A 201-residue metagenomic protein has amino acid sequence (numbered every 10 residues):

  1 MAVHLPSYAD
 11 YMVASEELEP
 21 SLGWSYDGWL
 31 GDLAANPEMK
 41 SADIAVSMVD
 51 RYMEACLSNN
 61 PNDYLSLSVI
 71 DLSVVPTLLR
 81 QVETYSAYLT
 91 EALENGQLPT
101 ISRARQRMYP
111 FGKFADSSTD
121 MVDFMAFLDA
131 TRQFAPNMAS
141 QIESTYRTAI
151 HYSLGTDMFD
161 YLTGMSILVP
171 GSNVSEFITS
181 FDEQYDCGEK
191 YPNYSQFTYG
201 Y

Functional and structural regions predicted by a protein language model:
M1-Y201: Terminal, contiguous helix-loop blocks that mediate binding/assembly
